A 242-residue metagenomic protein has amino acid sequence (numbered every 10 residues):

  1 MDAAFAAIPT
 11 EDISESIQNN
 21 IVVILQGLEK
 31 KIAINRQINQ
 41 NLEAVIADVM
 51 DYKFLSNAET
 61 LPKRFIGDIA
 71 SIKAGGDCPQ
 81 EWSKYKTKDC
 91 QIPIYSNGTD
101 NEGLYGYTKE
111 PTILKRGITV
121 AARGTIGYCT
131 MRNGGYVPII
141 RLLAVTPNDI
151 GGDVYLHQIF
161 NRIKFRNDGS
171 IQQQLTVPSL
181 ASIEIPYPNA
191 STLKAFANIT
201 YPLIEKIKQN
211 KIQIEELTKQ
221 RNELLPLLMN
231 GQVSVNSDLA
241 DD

Functional and structural regions predicted by a protein language model:
M1-D12, R64-P188, L239-D242: DNA target-recognition domains and sequence-specific DNA-contacting regions of bacterial/archaeal
D2, A7-D100, P186-N236: Non-catalytic DNA-recognition/assembly elements of restriction-modification systems
